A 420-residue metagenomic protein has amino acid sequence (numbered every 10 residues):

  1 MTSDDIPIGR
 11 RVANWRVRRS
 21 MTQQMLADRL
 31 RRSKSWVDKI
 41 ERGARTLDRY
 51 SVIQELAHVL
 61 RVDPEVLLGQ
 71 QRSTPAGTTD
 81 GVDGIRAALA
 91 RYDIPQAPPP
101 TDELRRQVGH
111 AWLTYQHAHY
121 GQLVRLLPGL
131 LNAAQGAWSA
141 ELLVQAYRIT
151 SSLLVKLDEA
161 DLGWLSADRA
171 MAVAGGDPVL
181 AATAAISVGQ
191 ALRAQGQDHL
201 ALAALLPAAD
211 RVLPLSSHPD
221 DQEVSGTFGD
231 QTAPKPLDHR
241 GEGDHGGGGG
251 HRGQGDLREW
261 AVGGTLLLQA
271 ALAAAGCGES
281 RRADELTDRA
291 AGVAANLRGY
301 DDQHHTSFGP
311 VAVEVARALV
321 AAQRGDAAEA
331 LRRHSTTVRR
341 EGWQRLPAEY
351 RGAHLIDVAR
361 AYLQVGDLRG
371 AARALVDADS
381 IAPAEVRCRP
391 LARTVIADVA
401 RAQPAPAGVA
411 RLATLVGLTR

Functional and structural regions predicted by a protein language model:
M1-R19: A short, Lys/Arg-rich alpha-helix, primarily the initiator
V12, Q23-A27, V37-I40, L67: Conserved hydrophobic/aromatic packing and binding residues within compact polymer-binding modules
T22, S33-W36, R49, D63: Short coil turns linking two alpha-helices in DNA-binding domains
R31, S51-V66: DNA major-groove recognition helix of helix-turn-helix/homeodomain DNA-binding modules
R31-L47, G69-S73: Recognition helix of helix-turn-helix/homeodomain-like DNA-binding domains that insert into the DNA major groove
R61-A76, V313: Short C-terminal boundary/hinge segments that cap the last helix of small helical domains
G69-A97: Short, charged recognition helix plus adjacent turn of helix-turn-helix-like nucleic-acid-binding domains
A97-P100, L104-V108, W112-R420: Conserved binding/catalytic microenvironments
